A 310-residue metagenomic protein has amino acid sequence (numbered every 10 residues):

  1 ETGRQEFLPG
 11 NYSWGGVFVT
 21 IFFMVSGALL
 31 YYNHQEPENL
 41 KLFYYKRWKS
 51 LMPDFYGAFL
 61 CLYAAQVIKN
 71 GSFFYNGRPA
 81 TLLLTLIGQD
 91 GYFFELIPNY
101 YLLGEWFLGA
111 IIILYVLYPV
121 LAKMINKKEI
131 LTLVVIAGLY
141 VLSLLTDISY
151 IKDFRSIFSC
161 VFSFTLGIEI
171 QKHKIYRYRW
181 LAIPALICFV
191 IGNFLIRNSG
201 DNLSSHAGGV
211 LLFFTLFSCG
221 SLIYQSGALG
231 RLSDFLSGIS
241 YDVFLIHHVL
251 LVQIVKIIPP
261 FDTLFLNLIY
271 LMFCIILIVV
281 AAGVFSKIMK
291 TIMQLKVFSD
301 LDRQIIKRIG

Functional and structural regions predicted by a protein language model:
E1-Q35, L51-F59, G283, K287: Functionally critical transmembrane alpha-helices in membrane proteins and complexes, commonly lining
L8-F18, I97-G109, D147-F158, S199-S204: Membrane-embedded glycan-lipid processing machinery
F22, L51-A110, L212-F217: Membrane-interface helix-loop-helix regions
L30-W48, F73-F74: Membrane-helix interface linkers and caps
Y56, L60-A64, I68, I112 (+9 more regions): Generic alpha-helical transmembrane segments of integral inner-membrane proteins, especially permease/transport modules
I112-G138, I168-P184, D262-T263: Solvent-exposed interhelical
V141-K152, S156-T165, K172-G238, D242 (+1 more regions): Alpha-helical transmembrane segments and terminal signal-anchor/GPI-anchor hydrophobic tails, characterized by long
M289-G310: Membrane-proximal cytoplasmic C-terminal regulatory module of class A 7TM GPCRs
